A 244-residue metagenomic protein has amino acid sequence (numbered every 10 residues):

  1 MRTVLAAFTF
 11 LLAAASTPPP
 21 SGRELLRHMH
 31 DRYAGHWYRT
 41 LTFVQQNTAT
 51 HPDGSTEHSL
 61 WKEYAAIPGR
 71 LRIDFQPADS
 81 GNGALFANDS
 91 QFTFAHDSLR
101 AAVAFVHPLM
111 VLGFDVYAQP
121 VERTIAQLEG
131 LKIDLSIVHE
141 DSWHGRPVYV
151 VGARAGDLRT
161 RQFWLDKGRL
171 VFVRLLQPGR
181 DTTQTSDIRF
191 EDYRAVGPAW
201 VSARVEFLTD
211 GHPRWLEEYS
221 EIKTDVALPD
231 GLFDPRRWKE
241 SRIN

Functional and structural regions predicted by a protein language model:
L5-T17: Hydrophobic h-region of N-terminal signal peptides that target proteins for export in Gram-negative bacteria
S16-R27, W37, S90-R159, G179-D181 (+2 more regions): Flexible, processing/modification-adjacent segments and terminal tails in exported/periplasmic/extracellular proteins
P18-R100, S136: N-terminal mature ectodomain segment of secretory-pathway/periplasmic proteins
G35, T48-H51, L60, R70-I73 (+5 more regions): Intrinsically disordered, low-complexity segments enriched in polar/charged residues with Gly/Pro, especially when
T40-T42, K132, D187, L216: A residue-level signal for beta-strand positions that form part of recognition/binding surfaces within mature
E63-I67, N88-S90, V106-V111, D166-R169 (+2 more regions): A short, sequence-level motif marking secondary-structure junctions
W143-K239: Gly/Pro-enriched, hydrophobic low-complexity segments that function as extracytoplasmic propeptides/linkers
